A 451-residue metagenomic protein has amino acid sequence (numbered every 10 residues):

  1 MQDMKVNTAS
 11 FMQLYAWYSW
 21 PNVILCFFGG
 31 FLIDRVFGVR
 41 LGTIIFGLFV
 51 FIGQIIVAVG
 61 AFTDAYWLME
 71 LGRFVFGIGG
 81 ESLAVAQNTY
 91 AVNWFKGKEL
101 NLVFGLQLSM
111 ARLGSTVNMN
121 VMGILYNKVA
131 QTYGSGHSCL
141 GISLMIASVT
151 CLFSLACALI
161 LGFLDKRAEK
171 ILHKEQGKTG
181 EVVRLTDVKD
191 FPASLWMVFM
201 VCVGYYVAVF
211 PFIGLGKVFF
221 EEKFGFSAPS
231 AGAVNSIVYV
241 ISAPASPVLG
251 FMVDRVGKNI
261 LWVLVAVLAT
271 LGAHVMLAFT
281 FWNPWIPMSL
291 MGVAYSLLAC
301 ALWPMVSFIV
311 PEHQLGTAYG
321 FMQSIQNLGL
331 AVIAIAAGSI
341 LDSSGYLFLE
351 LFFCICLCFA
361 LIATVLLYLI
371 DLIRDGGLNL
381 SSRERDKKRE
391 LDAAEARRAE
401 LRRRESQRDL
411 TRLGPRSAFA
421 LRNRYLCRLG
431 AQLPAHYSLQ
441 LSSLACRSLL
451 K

Functional and structural regions predicted by a protein language model:
I24-G38, A245-K258, L341-D342: Helix-to-loop junctions at the C-terminal end of transmembrane segments in multipass secondary transporters
I24-Y66: Conserved MFS/SLC helix-loop-helix module at the cytosolic interface between two early adjacent transmembrane helices
R35-G47, D254-V267: Cytoplasmic membrane-interface "Motif A"-like loop-to-helix N-cap segments of 12-TM Major Facilitator Superfamily
G72-M110: Cytoplasmic helix-loop-helix junction between adjacent transmembrane helices in 12-TM secondary transporters
N101-N127, I325-I333: Glycine-rich segments within core transmembrane alpha-helices of 12-TM secondary carriers
G141-I160, E350-L367: Symmetry-related core transmembrane helices of the 12-TM Major Facilitator Superfamily/SLC fold
P192-A243: Extracytoplasmic gate region of multi-pass secondary transporters
G257-M305: C-terminal transmembrane helical hairpin of 12-TM major facilitator-type secondary transporters
